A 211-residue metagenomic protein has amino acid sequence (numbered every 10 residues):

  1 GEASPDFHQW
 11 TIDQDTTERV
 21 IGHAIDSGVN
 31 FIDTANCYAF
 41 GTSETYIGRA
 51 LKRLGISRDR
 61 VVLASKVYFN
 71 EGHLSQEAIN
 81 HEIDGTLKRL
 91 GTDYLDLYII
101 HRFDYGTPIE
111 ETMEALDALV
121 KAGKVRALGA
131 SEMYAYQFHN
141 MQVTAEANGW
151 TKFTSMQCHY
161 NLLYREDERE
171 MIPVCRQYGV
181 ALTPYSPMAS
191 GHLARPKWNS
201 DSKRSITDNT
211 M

Functional and structural regions predicted by a protein language model:
G1-D15, V67-N80, H101-T107: Active-site mouth loops of central-metabolism enzymes
G1-V61, D93, K121: N-terminal binding-site loop/beta-alpha segment at the start of enzyme catalytic domains that lines or forms
T11-A24, H73-G91, E111-E114, F138-V143: Short, acidic/polar
Q14, F103-M211: Beta/alpha (TIM)-barrel catalytic core signal, keyed to glycine-rich beta->alpha loops juxtaposed to Asp/Glu that bind
T17, A24, I32, I47 (+8 more regions): Conserved, mostly hydrophobic/aromatic
G48-G55, I83-K88, E170-G179: Short amphipathic alpha-helices and their capping/turn segments at secondary-structure boundaries
S57, H73-H101, T107, H159 (+1 more regions): Active-site gating/metal-coordination segments in enzymes
D59-E71, M156-H159: A short, structured active-site edge motif that brings together acidic residues
